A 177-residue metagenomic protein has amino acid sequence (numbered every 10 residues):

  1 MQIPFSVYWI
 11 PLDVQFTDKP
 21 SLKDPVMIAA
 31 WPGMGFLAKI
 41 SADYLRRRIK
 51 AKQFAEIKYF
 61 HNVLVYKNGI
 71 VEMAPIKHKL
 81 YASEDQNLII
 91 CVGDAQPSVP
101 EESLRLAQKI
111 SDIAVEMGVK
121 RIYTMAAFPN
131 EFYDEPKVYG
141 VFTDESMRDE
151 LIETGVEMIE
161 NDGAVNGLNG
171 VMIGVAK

Functional and structural regions predicted by a protein language model:
Q2-A95: N-terminal short beta-loop-beta anion/metal-coordinating cradle
W31-P32, D94-E101, T154-G163: Flexible, glycine/proline-enriched loop segments at strand-loop-helix junctions that form or flank small-ligand binding
G33-I40, E101-R105, G163, G167 (+1 more regions): Conserved active-site and cofactor/substrate-binding residues in soluble primary-metabolism enzymes
K39-R46, S111, N169-A176: Predominant activation on well-ordered alpha-helical scaffold segments within soluble catalytic domains
R48-I49, M117, T154: Residues at alpha-helix termini
V99-R148: Internal, conserved structured core segments that host functional sites
E131-K177: Catalytic cores of processing enzymes, dominated by hydrolases/peptidases, characterized by acidic/His-rich
